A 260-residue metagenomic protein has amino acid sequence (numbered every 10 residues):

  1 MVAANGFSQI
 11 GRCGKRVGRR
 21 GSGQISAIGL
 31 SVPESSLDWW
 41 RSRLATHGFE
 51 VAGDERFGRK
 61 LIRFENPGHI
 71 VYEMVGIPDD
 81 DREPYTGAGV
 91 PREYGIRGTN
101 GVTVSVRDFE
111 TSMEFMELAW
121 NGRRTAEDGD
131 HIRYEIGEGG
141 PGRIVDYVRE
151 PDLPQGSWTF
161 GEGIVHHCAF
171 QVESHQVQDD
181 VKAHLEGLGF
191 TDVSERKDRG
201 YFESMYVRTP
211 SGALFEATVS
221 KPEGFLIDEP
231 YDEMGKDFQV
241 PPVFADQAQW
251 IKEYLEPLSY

Functional and structural regions predicted by a protein language model:
M1-G14, S22: Acidic, proline/serine/threonine- and glycine-rich low-complexity intrinsically disordered segments
M1-V2, G6, W39-W40, W120 (+2 more regions): A residue-identity detector for tryptophan
A3-A4, S8, A27, G101 (+3 more regions): Histidine-centered active-site/metal-ligand motif
C13-R43, K60-E65, R97-R107, W158-H184 (+1 more regions): Vicinal oxygen chelate
G14-G18, G87-P91, D152-W158: Short beta-strand/turn micro-motifs at beta-sheet edges
S36-L37, E117, Q155, Q247: Intrinsically disordered regions, especially transient/low-confidence alpha-helical propensity segments and coil-helix
D38-R97, E127-V148, L188-Y260: Vicinal oxygen chelate
E93-K182, E186-D192, T209: Surface-exposed interaction/gating patches
